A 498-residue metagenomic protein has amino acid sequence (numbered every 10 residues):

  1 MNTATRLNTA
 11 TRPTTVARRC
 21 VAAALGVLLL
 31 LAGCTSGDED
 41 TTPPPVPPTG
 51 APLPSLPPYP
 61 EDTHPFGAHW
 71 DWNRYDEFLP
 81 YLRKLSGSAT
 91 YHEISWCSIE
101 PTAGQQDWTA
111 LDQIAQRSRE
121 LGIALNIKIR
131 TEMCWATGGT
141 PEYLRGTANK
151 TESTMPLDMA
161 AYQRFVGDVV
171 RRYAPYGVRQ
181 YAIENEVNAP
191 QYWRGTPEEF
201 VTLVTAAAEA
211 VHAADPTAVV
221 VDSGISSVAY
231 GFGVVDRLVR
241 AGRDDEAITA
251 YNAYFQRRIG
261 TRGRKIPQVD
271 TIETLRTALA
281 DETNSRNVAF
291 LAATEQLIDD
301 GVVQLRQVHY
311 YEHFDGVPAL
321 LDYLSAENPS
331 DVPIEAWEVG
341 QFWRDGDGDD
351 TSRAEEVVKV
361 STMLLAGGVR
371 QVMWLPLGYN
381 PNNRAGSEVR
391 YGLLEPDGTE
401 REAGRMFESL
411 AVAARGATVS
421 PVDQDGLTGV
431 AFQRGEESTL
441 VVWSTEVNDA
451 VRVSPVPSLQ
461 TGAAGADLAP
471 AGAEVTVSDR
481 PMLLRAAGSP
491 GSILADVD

Functional and structural regions predicted by a protein language model:
L31-G33: C-terminal motif of bacterial Sec signal peptides marking the signal peptidase cleavage site
T35-D38: Bacterial signal peptide processing site
P47-V170, V178-Y192: N-terminal substrate-binding region of glycoside hydrolase catalytic domains
F165-P197, V221-G231, G301-E312, A336 (+1 more regions): Active-site groove signature of glycoside hydrolases
E198-E356: Noncatalytic carbohydrate-binding groove/subsite architecture in carbohydrate-active enzymes
D345, D349-F407, D423: Aromatic/acidic polysaccharide-binding cleft in carbohydrate-active enzymes
D423-P457: Carbohydrate-binding surface patches
L468-D498: C-terminal beta-strand-rich structural cap/linker in extracellular carbohydrate-active enzymes
